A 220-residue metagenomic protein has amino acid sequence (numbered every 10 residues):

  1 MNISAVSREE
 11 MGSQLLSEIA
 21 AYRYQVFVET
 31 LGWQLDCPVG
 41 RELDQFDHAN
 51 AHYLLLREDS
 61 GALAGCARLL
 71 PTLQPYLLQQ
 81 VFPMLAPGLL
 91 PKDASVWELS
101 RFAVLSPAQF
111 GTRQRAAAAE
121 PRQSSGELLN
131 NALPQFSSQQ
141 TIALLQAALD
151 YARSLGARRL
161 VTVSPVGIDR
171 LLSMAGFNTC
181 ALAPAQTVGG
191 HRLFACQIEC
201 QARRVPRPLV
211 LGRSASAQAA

Functional and structural regions predicted by a protein language model:
M1-G40, Y53-R57, L63: Short amphipathic alpha-helix that is part of the acyltransferase structural core
V39-Q45, A183-Q186: Short, solvent-exposed loop/turn elements at beta->coil junctions and helix N-caps that rim active or binding pockets
D44-L54, Q74-L77: A short helix-loop-beta-strand connector motif used in the catalytic cores of GNAT acetyltransferases and, in some
A51-L55, C66, V96: Short hydrophobic/aromatic beta-strand element in the GNAT-like acyltransferase core that lines or flanks the acyl-donor
E58-P91: Short, His- and charge-rich active-site/binding loops that engage polyanionic ligands
L77, P83-T179, A183-L193: Acyl-donor binding region in acyl/amide transferases
G190-L211: C-terminal "cap" of GNAT-fold acetyltransferases
